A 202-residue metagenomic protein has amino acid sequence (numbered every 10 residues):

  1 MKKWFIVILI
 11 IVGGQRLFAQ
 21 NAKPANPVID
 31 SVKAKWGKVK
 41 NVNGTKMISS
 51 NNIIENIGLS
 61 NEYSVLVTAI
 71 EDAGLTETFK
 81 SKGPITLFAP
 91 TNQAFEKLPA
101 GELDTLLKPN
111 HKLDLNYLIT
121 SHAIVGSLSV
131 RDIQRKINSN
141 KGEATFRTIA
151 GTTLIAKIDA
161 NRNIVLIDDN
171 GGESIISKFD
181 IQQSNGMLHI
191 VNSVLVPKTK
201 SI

Functional and structural regions predicted by a protein language model:
M1-P24: Bacterial Sec-dependent N-terminal signal peptides
F18-I202: Mature, structured domains of secreted/extracytosolic soluble proteins
